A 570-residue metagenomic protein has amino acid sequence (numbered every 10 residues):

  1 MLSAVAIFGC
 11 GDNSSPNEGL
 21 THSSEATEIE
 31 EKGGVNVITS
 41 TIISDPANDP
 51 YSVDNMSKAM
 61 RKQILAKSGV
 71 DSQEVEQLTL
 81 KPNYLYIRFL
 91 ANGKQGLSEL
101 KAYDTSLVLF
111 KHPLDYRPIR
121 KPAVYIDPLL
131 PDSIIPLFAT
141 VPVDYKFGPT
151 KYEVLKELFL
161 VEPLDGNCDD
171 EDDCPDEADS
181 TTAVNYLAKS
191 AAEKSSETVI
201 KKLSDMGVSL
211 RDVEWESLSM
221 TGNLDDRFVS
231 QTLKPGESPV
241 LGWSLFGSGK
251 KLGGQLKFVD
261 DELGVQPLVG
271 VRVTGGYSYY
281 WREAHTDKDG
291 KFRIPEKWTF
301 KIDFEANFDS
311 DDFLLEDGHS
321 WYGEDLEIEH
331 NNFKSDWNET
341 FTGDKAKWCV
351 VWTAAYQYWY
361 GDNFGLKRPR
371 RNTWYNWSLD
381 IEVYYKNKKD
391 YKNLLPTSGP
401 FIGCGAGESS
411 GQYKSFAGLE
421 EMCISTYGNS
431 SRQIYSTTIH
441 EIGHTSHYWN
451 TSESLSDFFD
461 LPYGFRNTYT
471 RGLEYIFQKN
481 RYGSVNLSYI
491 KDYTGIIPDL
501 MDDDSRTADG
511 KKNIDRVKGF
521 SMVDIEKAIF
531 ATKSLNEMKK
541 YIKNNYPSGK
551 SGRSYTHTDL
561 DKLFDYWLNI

Functional and structural regions predicted by a protein language model:
S3-K32: Bacterial Sec-dependent N-terminal signal peptides
S44, V53-S57, D71-Q77, Y493-I570: Pan-zinc metallopeptidase signature
Q63, K251-Y279: Short, ordered, surface-exposed loop/turn motifs in non-cytosolic proteins
G275-I294: Short, acidic Ser/Thr/Gly-rich low-complexity loop/linker segments typical of extracellular and cell-surface proteins
C349-E420, I424-Y427: Auxiliary, metal-adjacent structural segments of Zn-dependent hydrolase domains
M422-T438, L461: Short pre-active-site segment immediately N-terminal to the catalytic Zn-binding motif
S436-E453, N467-R471, Y475: Active-site recognition of the HExxH zinc-binding catalytic motif
D457-M501: Post-HExxH zinc-binding segment in Zn-dependent metallohydrolases
